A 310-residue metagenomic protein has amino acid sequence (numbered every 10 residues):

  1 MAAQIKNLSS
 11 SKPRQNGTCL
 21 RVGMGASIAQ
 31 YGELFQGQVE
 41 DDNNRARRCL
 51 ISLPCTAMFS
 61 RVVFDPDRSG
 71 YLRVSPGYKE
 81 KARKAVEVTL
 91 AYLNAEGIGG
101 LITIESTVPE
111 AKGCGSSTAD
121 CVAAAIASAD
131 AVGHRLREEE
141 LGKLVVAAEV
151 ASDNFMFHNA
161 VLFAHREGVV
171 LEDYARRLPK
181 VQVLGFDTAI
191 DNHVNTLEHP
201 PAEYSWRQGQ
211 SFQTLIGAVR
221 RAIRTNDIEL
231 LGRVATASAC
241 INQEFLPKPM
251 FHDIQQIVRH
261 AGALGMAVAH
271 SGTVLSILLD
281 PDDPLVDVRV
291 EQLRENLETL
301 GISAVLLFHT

Functional and structural regions predicted by a protein language model:
A2-K112: ATP-binding N-lobe of GHMP and related small-molecule kinases
A26-I28, P54, M156, G185-A189 (+1 more regions): Short beta-strand segments
Y31-G37, S60-F64, S152-F155, A160-A164 (+2 more regions): Short beta-strand scaffold segments in enzyme catalytic cores
V63-F64, L264-A269: Short, flexible, solvent-exposed loop/turn segments with mixed acidic/basic and small polar residues
K112-E138: DPxDG-like acidic metal-binding loop motif
R137-L264, D280-T310: ATP-dependent small-molecule kinase catalytic core of the GHMP/sugar-kinase superfamily and closely related
F251-H252, A269-S276: Small/polar glycine-rich anion-binding or flexible loop at a beta-alpha turn
